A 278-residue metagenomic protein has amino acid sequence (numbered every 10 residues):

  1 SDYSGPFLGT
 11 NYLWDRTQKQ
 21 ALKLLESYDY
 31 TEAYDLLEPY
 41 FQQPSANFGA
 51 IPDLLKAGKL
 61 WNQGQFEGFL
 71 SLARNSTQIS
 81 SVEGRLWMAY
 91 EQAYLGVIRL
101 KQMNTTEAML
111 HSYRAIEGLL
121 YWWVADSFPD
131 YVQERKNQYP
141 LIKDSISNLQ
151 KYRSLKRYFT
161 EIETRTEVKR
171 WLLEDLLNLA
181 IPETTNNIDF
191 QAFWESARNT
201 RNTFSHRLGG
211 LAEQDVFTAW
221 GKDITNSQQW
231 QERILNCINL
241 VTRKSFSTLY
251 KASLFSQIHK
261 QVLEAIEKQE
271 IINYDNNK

Functional and structural regions predicted by a protein language model:
S1-T10: Long, contiguous interaction/recruitment modules in multidomain scaffold/adaptor proteins
Y3, Y30-Y40, F66-T77: Alpha-helical repeat scaffolds
T10-Q18, N47-D53, M88-A89: Generic helix N-cap/helix-start motif at coil->alpha-helix transitions
L13, A21-Y30, L37, G58-W61 (+2 more regions): Hydrophobic/aromatic side-chain positions at a characteristic register within alpha-helices of tetratricopeptide repeats
D35-G68, G118-V132: Short, charge-rich amphipathic alpha-helical segments embedded in non-transmembrane helical bundles/solenoids
V82-L172: Amphipathic alpha-helical interface elements
L179-Q257: Charge-enriched, short contiguous segments at helix-coil
